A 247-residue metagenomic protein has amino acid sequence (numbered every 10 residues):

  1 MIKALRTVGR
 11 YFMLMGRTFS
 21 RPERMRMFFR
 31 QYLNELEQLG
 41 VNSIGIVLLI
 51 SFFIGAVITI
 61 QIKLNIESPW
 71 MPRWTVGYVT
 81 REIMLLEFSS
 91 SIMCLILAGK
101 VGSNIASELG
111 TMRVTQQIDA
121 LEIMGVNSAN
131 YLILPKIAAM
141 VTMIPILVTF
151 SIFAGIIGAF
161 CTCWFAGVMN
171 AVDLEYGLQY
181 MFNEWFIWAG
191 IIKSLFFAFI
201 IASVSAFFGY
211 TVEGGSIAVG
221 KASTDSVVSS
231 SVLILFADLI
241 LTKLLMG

Functional and structural regions predicted by a protein language model:
M1-R30, F208-G209, E213: Short, membrane-interfacial amphipathic segments enriched in basic
E23-L49: Membrane-interface helix starts
L39-I92, I96: Active-site cofactor/substrate anionic-group-binding motifs, chiefly glycine- and Lys/Arg-rich phosphate-binding loops
G40, I44, L48, F88 (+4 more regions): Selective transmembrane-helix segments that form parts of the transport pathway or gating/packing helices in multipass
I50-F53, L97, L134-C163, F196 (+3 more regions): Hydrophobic alpha-helical transmembrane segments that constitute the membrane-spanning cores of multi-pass membrane
Q61-L85, F153-L195, S203-A222, L244-G247: Membrane-interfacial helix-loop-helix connectors in multipass membrane proteins
L109-I133, S216-V219: Short cytoplasmic-facing helical segments at TM-TM junctions of multi-pass membrane proteins
V219, D225-T242: Final/C-terminal transmembrane alpha-helix of multipass membrane proteins
